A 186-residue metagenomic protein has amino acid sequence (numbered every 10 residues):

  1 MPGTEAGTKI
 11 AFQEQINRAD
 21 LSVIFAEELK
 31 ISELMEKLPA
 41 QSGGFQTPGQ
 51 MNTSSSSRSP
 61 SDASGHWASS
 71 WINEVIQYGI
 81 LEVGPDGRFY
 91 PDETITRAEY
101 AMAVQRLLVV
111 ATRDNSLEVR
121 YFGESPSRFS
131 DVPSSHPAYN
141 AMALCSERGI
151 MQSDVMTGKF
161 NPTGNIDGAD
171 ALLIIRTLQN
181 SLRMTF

Functional and structural regions predicted by a protein language model:
M1-F186: N-terminal propeptides
